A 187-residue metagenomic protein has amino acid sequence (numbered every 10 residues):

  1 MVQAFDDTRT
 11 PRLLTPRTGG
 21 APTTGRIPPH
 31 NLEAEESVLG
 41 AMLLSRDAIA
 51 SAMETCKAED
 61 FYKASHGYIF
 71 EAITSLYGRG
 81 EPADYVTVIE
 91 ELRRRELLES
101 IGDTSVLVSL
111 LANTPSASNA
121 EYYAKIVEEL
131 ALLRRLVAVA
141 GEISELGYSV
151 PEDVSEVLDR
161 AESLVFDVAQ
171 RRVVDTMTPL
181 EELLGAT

Functional and structural regions predicted by a protein language model:
M1-L132: Noncatalytic partner-interaction/assembly domains of nucleic-acid and motor enzyme complexes, especially the accessory
P16-T18, P151, T176-L180: Conserved catalytic-core motifs characterized by acidic clusters
S37-G40, S163-F166, G185-A186: Short amphipathic alpha-helical "recognition" segments used for binding
M53, G67, D84, A138-V139 (+2 more regions): Residue-level detector of alpha-helical recognition elements and their boundaries
H66, F70, I89, V137-A140 (+3 more regions): Generic structural concept
T104-V174: Extended, charged alpha-helical coiled-coil/arm scaffolds that mediate oligomerization and mechanical coupling in large
R171-T187: Phosphate-handling catalytic cores of nucleic-acid transaction enzymes
